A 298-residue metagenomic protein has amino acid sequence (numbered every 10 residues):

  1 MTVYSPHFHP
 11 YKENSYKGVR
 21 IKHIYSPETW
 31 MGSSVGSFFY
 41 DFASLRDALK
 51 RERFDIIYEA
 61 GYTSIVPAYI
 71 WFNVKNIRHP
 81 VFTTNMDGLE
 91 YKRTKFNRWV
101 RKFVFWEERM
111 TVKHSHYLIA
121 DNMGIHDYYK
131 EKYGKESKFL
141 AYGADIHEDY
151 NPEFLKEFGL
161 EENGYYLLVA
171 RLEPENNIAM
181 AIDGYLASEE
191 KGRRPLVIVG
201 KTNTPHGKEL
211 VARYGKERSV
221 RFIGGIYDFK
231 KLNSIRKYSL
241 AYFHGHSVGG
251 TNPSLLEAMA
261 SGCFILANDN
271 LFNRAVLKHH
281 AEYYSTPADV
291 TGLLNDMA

Functional and structural regions predicted by a protein language model:
M1-G32, G124-K132, K201-P205: N-terminal strand-loop element at the rim of the active site of nucleotide-sugar-dependent glycosyltransferases
G36-L49, F54-D87, G250: An aromatic- and histidine-rich active-site surface loop
R46, W99-L118: Membrane-proximal helix-turn-helix segments that form the acceptor-binding/catalytic region of lipid-linked
K95, K138-E162: Acidic anion/phosphate-binding donor-loop and adjacent secondary structure in glycosyltransferase catalytic cores
I119, G159-N176, I182-L186, V197: Conserved donor-binding/catalytic core segment of Leloir-type glycosyltransferases
K208-K230: Nucleotide-activated donor-binding/catalytic signature segment of Leloir-type glycosyltransferases, i.e., the conserved
S234-G250, C263: Acidic donor-binding loop of glycosyltransferase active sites
R274-M297: Change "using UDP/GDP/dTDP sugars" to "using nucleotide sugars
